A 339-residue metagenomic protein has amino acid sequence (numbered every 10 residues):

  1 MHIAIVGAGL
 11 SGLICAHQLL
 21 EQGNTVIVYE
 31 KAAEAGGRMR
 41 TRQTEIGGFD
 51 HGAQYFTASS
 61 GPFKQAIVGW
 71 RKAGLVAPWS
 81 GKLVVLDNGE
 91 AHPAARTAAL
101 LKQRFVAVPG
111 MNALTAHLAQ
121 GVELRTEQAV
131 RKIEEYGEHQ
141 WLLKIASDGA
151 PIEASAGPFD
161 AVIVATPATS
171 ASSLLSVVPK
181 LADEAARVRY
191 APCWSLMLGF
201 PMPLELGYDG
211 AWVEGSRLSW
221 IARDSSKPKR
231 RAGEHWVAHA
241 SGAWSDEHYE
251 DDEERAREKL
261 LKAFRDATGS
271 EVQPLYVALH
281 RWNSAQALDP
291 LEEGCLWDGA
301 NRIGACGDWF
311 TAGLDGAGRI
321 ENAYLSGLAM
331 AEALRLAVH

Functional and structural regions predicted by a protein language model:
M1-S11: Beta1/beta-strand and adjacent pyrophosphate-binding region of the FAD-binding site in flavoprotein oxidoreductases
A4-V6, H17-E45: Glycine-rich FAD pyrophosphate-binding loop
Q18, T41-V84: N-terminal FAD cofactor-binding segment of flavoenzymes
G36, F49, S155-D209, S270-V272: Central helical "cap/lid" subdomain
Y55-S59, A91-H117, E250-A256: Short beta-strand to alpha-helix junction loop
T126-L142: A conserved short coil-to-beta-strand element within the FAD-binding core of flavoproteins
M197-H248, R255, K259-T268: Active-site substrate-recognition segment that forms the wall of the catalytic cavity or substrate channel
E258, R265-N301, A305: Flavin (FAD/FMN) cofactor-binding core of flavoprotein oxidoreductases
